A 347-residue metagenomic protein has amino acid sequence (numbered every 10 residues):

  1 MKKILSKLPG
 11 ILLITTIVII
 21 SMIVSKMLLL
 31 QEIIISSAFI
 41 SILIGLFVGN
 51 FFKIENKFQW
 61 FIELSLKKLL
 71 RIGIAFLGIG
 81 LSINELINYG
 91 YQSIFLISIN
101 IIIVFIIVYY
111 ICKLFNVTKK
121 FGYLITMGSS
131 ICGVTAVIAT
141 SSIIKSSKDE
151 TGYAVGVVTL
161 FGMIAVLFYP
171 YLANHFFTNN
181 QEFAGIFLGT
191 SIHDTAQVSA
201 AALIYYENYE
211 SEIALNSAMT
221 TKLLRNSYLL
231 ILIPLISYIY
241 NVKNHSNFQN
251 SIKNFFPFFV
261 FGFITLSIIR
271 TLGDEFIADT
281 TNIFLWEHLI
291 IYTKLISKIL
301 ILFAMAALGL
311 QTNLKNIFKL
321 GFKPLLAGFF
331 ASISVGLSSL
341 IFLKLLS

Functional and structural regions predicted by a protein language model:
K2-L66, L77-E85, L232-S297, A304-N316 (+2 more regions): Structural signature of multi-pass alpha-helical membrane transport proteins
L8-I11, W60-G73, I94-F95, K119-S129 (+4 more regions): Cytoplasmic-side transmembrane-helix entry/capping segments in multi-pass membrane proteins
P9-T15, I72, L77-Y109, G152-M163 (+2 more regions): Entry/N-cap segments of selected transmembrane alpha helices and their immediately preceding amphipathic helices
Q31-I44, K67-L69, Y89-I102, T126-S129 (+3 more regions): Structural signature of hydrophobic alpha-helical transmembrane segments
F52-I54, L81-I83, F115-F121, S142-Y153 (+4 more regions): Juxtamembrane helix-boundary/capping and inter-helix hinge elements in multi-pass membrane proteins
F95-S129, A165-Q181, G273-I277, I299-A307 (+3 more regions): Transmembrane alpha-helices that form the ion-translocation and gating core of multi-pass ion transport proteins
I111-V117, F168-S191, T221-Q249, I341-S347: Juxtamembrane and boundary regions of transmembrane helices in multi-pass small-molecule transporters and channels
K119-A165, F183-E207, I296: Alpha-helical membrane segments and immediately flanking helix-loop junctions that form or couple to the substrate/ion
